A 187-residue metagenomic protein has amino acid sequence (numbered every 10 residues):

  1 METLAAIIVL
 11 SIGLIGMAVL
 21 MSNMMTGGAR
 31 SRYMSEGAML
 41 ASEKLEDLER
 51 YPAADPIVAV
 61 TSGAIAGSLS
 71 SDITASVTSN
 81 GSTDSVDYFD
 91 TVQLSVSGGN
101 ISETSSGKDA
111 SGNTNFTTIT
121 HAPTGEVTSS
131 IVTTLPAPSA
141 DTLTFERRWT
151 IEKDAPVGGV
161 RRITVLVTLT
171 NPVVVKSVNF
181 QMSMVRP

Functional and structural regions predicted by a protein language model:
M1-E43, Y51: Aliphatic-rich helix starts adjacent to a transmembrane/signal segment
S35, M39-P187: Low-complexity, Gly/Pro-rich coil/beta segments used as flexible assembly/activation regions
